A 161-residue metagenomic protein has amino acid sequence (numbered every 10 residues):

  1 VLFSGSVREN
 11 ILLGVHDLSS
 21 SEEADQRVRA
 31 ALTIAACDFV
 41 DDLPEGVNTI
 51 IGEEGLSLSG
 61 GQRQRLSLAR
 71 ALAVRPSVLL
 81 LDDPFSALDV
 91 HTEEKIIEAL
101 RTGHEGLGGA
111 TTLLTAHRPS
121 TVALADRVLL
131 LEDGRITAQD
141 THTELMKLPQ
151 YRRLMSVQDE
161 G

Functional and structural regions predicted by a protein language model:
V1-F3, H117-R118: Catalytic "switch" loops of ABC-type ATPases
F3, V28, C37-L66, P84 (+2 more regions): ABC-fold ATPase nucleotide-binding domain signature/coupling loops
F3-S4, R8-H16: Short helical segment in ABC ATPase nucleotide-binding domains corresponding to the A-loop/adjacent helical element
L13-G14, S19-S21, L43-G46, H91 (+3 more regions): C-terminal portion of ABC ATPase nucleotide-binding domains
D17-T33: Short coil-to-helix "N-cap" segments within the ABC nucleotide-binding domain's helical subdomain
L68, T115: Hydrophobic anchor residue at the start of the ABC signature
A73-S77: A short, proline-enriched helix->beta-strand linker immediately N-terminal to the Walker B motif in ABC-type P-loop
L79-D83: Catalytic Walker B motif of ABC-type/P-loop ATPase nucleotide-binding domains
